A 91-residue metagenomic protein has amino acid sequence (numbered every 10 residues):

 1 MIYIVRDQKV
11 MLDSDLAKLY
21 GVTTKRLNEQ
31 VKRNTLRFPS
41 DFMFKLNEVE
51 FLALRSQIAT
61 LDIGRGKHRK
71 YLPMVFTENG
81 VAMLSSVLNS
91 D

Functional and structural regions predicted by a protein language model:
M1-D91: Basic, low-complexity intrinsically disordered segments
